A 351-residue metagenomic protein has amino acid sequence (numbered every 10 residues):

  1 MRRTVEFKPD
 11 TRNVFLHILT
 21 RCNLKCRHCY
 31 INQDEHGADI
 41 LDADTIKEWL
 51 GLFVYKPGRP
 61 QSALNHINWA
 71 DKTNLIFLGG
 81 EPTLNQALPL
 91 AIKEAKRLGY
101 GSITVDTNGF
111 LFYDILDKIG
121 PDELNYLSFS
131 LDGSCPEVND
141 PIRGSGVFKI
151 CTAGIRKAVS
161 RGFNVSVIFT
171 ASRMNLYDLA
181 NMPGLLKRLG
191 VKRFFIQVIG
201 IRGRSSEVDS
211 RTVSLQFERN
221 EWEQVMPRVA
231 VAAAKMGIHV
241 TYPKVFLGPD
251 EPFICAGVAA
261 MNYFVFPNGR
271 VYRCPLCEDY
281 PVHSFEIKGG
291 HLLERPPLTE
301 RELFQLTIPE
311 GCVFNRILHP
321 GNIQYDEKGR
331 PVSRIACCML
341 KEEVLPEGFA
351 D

Functional and structural regions predicted by a protein language model:
M1-K118, D122-E123, D351: Conserved alpha-helical substructure of the radical SAM core
M1-R12, N32, P275-D351: Flexible mid-to-C-terminal extensions adjoining Fe-S/redox cofactors in radical SAM and related proteins
V14, A256-M261: Short loop/turn microsegments at loop-to-beta-strand junctions
L16, T20-N23, P249, L306 (+1 more regions): Processing junctions and N-termini across compartments
C22, C26-C29, C255, C274 (+1 more regions): Short cysteine clusters
C29-N32, E207-S214, G290: Short glycine/proline- and charge-enriched loop/turn segments that cap or connect secondary-structure elements
A38-L41, D122-Y126, S130-D132, E137-I254 (+4 more regions): Radical SAM enzyme [4Fe-4S]-AdoMet core and its adjacent flexible, acidic and glycine-rich loops/tails across
